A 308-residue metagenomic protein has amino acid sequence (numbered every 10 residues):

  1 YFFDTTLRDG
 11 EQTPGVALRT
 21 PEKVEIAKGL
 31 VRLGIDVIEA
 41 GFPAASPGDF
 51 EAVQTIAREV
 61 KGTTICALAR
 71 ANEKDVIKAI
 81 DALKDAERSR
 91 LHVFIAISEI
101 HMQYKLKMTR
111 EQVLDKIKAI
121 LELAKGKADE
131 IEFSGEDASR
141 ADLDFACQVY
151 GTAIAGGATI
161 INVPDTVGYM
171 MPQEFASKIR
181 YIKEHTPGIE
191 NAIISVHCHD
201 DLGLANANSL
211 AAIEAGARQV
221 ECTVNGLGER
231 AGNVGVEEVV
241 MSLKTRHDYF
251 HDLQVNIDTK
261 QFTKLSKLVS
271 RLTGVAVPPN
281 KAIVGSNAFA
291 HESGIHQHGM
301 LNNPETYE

Functional and structural regions predicted by a protein language model:
F2, D9, T13-V37, F50-E59 (+2 more regions): Alpha/beta enzyme core
D4-T6, M241-L243, H247-E308: A mid-to-C-terminal "edge-of-domain" accessory segment
I35-P43, C66, Q219-V220: Divalent metal-dependent hydrolysis catalytic cores, especially in the metallo-beta-lactamase
A44, A71-E73, I97-E99, D137-S139 (+4 more regions): Acidic, glycine-rich active-site loops and adjacent beta-strand->loop/helix elements that engage anionic groups
G62, D165-T166, E221-E229, T245-V255: Short beta-alpha connecting loops at secondary-structure transitions that line or flank enzyme active sites
G62-A69: A glycine-rich helix N-cap at a beta->alpha junction
E87-R88, L202-Q219, L227-T245, A288-E308: Flexible glycine/proline-rich, aromatic-decorated loop/lid segments
V163, N191-C198, C222-N225, D252-K264 (+1 more regions): Beta-strand segments within the central parallel beta-sheet cores of soluble alpha/beta enzyme folds
